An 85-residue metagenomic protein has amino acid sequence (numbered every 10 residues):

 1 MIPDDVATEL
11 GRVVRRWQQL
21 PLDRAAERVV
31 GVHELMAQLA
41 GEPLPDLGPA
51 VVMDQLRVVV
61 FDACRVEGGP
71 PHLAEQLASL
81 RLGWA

Functional and structural regions predicted by a protein language model:
M1-A37, A74, L80-R81: Short terminal alpha-helical segments
I2, G41, P45, G69-L73: Generic structural signal for short, flexible, solvent-exposed coil/loop and linker residues
L22-V29, P45-P49, V66, P70: Alpha-helical rod/repeat scaffolding segments in eukaryotic adaptors/tethers and long-chain four-helix cytokines
P43-V59: Short, charged early-sequence alpha-helical segments and their helix-coil boundaries
D54-A85: Amphipathic alpha-helical binding modules
